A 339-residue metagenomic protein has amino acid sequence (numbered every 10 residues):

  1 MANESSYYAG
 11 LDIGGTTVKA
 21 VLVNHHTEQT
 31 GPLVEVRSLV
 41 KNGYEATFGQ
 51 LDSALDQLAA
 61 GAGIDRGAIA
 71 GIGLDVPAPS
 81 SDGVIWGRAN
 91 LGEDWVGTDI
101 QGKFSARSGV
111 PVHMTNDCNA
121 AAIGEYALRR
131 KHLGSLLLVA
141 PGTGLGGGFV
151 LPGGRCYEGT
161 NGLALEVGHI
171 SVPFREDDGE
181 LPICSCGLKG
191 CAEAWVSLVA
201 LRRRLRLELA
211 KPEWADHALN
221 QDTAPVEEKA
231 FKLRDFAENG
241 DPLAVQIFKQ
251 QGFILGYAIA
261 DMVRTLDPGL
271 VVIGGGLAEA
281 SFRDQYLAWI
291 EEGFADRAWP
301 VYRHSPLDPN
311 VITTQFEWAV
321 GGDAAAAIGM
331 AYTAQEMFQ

Functional and structural regions predicted by a protein language model:
M1-A70, S80-I85, A106-V110, A127-G134 (+3 more regions): ATP-binding/phosphotransfer module of carbohydrate and carboxylate kinases, centering on a glycine-rich
D12, G71-P77, T115, L137-G144 (+1 more regions): Short beta-strand segments
V18-L22, I123, L145-L151: Short beta-strand scaffold segments in enzyme catalytic cores
E28-P32, R155, N161: Beta-strand initiation motifs
L33-R37, N90, T160-G162: Short clusters of small/polar residues that mark proteolytic maturation junctions
V84-V96: A charged helix-plus-loop insertion that forms the helical arch/lid used to bind and gate nucleic-acid substrates
C118-A121: Short alpha-helical segments enriched in small residues
L163-D178: A short, polar/charged loop-to-alpha-helix boundary motif
